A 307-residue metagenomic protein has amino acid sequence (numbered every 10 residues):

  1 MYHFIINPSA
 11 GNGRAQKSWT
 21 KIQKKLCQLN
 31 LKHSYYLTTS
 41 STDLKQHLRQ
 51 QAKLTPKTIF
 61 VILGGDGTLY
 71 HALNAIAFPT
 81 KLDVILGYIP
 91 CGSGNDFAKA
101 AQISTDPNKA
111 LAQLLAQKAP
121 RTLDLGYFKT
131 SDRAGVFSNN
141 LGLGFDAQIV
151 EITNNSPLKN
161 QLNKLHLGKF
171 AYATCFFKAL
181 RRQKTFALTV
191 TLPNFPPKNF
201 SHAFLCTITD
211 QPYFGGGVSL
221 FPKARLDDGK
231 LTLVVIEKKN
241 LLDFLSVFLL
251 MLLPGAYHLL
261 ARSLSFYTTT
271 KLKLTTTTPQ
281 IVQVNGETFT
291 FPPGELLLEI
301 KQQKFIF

Functional and structural regions predicted by a protein language model:
M1-L63, Y70, N74, N108-L111 (+1 more regions): ATP/NTP phosphate-donor binding region
Q16-S18, L73-I76, K99-A101, S219-L220: Short amphipathic alpha-helical segments
Y36, V61, G87-I89, C206: Hydrophobic/aromatic beta-strand patches that form the interior of the parallel beta-sheet core in alpha/beta enzyme
G65-T68, C91-G94, L143, Q211-P212: Short glycine-rich anion-binding loops that position phosphate/pyrophosphate groups of nucleotides and phosphorylated
F78-H202: Catalytic core of DAGKc-family lipid kinases
D146, L205-F221, T288: Glycine-rich phosphate/pyrophosphate-binding beta-alpha loops
L192-F195, F200, S219-F221, R225-F307: ATP/nucleoside-binding phosphotransfer catalytic cores, i.e., glycine-rich phosphate-binding loops
